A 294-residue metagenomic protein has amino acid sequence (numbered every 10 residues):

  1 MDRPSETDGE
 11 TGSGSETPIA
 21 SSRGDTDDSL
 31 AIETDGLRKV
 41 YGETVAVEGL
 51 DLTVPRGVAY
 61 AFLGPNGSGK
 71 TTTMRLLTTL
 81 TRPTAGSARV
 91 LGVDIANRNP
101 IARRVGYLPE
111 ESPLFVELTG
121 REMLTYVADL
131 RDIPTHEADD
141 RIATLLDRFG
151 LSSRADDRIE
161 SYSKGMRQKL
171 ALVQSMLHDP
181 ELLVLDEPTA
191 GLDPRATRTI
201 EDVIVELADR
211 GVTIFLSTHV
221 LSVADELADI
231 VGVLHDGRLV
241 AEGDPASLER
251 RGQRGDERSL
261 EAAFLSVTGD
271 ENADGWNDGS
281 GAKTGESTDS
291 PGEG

Functional and structural regions predicted by a protein language model:
G86-N97, I101: Conserved ABC transporter NBD signature motif
T125, D129, P134-R154: Conserved ABC ATPase "signature" region
D179: Conserved catalytic motifs of ABC-family nucleotide-binding domains
L183-E187: Catalytic Walker B motif of ABC-type/P-loop ATPase nucleotide-binding domains
E242-G243: ABC ATPase "signature
